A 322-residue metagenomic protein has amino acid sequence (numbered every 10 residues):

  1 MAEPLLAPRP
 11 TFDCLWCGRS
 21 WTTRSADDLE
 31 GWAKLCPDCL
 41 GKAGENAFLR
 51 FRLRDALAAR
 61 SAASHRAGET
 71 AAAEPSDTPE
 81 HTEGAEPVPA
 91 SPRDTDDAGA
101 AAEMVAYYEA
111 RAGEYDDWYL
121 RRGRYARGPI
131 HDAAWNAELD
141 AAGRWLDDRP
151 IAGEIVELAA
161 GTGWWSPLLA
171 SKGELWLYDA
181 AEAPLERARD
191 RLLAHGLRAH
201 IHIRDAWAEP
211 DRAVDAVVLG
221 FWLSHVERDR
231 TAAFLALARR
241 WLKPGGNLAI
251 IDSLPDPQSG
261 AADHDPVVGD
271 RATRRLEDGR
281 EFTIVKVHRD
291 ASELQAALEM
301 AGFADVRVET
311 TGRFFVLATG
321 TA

Functional and structural regions predicted by a protein language model:
S25-A33: Short linker/helix segments within small regulatory modules
L40-A56: Short metal-binding segments enriched for Cys and/or His
E86-P150: Conserved class I S-adenosyl-L-methionine
E154-E209: Class I SAM-dependent methyltransferase SAM/SAH-binding core
V218: A conserved beta-strand element that flanks and buttresses the S-adenosyl-L-methionine
A232-P244: A short glycine-rich, Lys/Arg-flanked "PGG" loop and its adjoining helix->strand segment in the class I
I251-M300, R307-V308: C-terminal alpha-helical "lid/dimerization" subdomain adjacent to the S-adenosyl-L-methionine
G302-A322: Core SAM-dependent methyltransferase catalytic element
